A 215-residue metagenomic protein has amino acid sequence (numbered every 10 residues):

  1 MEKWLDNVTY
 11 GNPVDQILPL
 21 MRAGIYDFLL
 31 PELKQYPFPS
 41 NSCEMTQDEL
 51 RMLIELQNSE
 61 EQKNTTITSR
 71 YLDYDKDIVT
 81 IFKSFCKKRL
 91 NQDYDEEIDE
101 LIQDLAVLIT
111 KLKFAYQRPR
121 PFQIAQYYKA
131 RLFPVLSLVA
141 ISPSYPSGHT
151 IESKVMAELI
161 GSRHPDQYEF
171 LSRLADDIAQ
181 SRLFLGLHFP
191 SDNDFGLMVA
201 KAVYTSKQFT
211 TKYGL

Functional and structural regions predicted by a protein language model:
M1-H188: Hydrophobic alpha-helical bundle signature of multipass membrane enzymes
D177-T211: Interfacial helix-loop-helix junctions of multi-pass membrane proteins
